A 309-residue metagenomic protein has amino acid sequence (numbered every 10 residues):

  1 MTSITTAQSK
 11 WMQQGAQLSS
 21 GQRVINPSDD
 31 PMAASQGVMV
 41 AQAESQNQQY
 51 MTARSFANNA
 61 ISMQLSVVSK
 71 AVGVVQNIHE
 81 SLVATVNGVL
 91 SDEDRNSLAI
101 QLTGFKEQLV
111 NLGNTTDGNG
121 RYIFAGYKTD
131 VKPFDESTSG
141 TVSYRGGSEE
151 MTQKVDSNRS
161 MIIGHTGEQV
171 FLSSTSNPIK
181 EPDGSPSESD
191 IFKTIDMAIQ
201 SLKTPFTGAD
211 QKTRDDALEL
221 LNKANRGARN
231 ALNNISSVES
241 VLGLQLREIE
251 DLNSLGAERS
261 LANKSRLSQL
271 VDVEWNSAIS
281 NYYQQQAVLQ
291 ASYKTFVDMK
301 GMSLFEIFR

Functional and structural regions predicted by a protein language model:
M1-T129, Q200-R309: Amphipathic alpha-helical polymerization modules
K128-K212: Cysteine-poor, low-complexity segments in flexible/peripheral regions
